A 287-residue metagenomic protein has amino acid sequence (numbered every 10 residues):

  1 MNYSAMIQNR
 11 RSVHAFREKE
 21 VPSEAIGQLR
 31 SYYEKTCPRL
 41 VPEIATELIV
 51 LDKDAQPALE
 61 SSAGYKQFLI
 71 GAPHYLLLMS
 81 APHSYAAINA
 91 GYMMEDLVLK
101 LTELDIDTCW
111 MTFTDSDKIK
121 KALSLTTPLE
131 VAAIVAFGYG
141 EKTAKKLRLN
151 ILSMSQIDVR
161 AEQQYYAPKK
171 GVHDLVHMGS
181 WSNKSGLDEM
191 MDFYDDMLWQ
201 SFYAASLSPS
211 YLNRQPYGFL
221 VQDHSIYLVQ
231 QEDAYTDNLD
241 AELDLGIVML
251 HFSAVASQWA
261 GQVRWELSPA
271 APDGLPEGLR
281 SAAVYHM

Functional and structural regions predicted by a protein language model:
M1-M287: Acidic, surface-exposed loops and disordered segments
